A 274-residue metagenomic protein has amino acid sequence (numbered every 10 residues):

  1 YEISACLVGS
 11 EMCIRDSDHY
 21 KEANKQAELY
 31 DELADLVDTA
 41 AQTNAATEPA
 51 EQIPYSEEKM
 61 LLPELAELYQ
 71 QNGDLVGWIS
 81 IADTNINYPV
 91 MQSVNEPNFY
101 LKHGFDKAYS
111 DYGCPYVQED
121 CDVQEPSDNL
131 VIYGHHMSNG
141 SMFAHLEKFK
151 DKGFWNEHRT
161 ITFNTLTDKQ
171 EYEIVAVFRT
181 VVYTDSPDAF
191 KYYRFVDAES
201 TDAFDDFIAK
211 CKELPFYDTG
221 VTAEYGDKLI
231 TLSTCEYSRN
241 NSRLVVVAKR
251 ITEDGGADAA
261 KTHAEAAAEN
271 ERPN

Functional and structural regions predicted by a protein language model:
Y1-C13: Short, small-residue-biased leader/transition segments that mark boundaries at the very start of proteins
E11-N274: Solvent-exposed, non-transmembrane regions of membrane-associated and secreted proteins
